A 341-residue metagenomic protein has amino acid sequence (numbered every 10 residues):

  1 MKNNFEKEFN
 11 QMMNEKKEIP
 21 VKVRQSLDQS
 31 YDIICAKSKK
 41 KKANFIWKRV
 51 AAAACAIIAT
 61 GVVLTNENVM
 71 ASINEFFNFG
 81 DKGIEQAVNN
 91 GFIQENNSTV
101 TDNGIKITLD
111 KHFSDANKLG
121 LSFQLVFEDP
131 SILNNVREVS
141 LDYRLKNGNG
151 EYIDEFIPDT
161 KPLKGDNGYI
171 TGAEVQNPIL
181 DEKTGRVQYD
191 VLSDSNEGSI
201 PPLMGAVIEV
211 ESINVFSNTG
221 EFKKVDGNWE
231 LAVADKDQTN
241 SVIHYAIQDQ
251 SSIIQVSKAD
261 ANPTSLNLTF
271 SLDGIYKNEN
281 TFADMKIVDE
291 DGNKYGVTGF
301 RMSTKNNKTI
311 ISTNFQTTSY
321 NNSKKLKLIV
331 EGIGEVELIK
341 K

Functional and structural regions predicted by a protein language model:
N4-N14, E18, L27-C35, R49 (+1 more regions): Alpha-helical, hydrophobic structural elements that either
R24: Accessory nucleic-acid engagement and inter-domain coupling regions that lie outside the RecA/P-loop ATPase cores
K41-N66: Internal signal-anchor transmembrane helix that establishes type II topology
